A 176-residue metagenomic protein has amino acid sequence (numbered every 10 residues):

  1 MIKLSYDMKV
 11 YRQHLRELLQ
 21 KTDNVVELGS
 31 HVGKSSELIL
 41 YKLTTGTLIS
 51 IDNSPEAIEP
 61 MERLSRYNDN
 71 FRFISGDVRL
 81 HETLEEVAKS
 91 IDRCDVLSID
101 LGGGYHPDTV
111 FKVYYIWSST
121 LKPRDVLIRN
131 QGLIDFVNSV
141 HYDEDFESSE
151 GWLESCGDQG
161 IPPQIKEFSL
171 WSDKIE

Functional and structural regions predicted by a protein language model:
M1-Q20: S-adenosyl-L-methionine
T22-H31: Conserved class I S-adenosyl-L-methionine
G33-E37: Glycine-rich SAM-binding Motif I of class I
G46-I51: Short beta-strand element of Class I
S54: Conserved SAM/SAH-binding beta-strand->alpha-helix loop
M61-E62: Conserved SAM-binding loop
N68-R79: Conserved SAM-binding strand-loop segment of SAM-dependent methyltransferases
G103-E176: C-terminal substrate-binding/active-site "lid" region of AdoMet-derived donor-dependent transferases
